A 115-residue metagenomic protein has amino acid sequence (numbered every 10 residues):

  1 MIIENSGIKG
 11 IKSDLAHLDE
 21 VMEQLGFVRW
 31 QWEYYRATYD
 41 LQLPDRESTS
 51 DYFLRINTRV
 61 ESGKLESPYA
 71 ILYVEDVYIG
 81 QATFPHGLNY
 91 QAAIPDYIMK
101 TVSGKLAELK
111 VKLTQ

Functional and structural regions predicted by a protein language model:
I2-I11: N-terminal "first-domain core" detector
I11, L15-E66, G80-P85: Ser/Thr-rich, low-complexity intrinsically disordered terminal regions
L54-Q115: C-terminal basic regulatory modules in eukaryotic proteins
